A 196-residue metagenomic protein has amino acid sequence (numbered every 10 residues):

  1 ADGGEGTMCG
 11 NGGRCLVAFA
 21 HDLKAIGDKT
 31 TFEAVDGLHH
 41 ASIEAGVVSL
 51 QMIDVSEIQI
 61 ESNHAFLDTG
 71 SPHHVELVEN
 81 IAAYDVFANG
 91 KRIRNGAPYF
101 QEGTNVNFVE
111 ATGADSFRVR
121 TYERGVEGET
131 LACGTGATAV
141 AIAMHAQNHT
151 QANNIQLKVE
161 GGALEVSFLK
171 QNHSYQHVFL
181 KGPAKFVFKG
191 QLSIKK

Functional and structural regions predicted by a protein language model:
A1-A132, A139-K196: Active-site proximal loop and beta-alpha junction motif in alpha/beta enzyme cores
